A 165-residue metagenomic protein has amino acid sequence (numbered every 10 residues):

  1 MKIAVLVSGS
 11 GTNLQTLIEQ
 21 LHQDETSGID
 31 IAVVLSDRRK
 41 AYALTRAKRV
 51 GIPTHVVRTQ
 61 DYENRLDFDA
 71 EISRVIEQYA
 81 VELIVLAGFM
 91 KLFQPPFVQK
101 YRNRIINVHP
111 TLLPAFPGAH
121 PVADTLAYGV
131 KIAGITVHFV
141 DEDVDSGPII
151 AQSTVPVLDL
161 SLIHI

Functional and structural regions predicted by a protein language model:
M1-Y42: N-terminal Rossmann-like dinucleotide-binding module
I29-D67: Short, surface-exposed acidic-centric catalytic microdomains
S36-D37, D61, R65-L66, Y79-P95: N-terminal glycine-rich "phosphate-gripper" loop used for MgATP/nucleotide binding and carboxylate activation
Y42-T45, F93-P95, H138-L158: Mobile beta-alpha loop/short-helix "lid" or hinge segments that flank ligand
L92-I106, T111-V130: Anionic-ligand binding region
G118-I150: Short, glycine-/small-residue-rich phosphate/pyrophosphate-handling segment
I163-I165: Conserved small/polar residues in nucleotide/adenosyl-binding loops
